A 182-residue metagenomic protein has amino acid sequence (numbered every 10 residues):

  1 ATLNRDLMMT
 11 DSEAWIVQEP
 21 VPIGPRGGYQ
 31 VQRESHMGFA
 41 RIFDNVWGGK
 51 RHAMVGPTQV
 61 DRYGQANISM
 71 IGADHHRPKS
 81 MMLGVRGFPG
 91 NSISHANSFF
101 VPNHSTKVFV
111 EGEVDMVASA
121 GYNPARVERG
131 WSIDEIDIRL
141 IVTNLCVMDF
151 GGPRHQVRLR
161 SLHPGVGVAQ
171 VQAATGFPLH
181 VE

Functional and structural regions predicted by a protein language model:
A1-Q32: N-terminal active-site beta-alpha-beta segment that forms phosphate/nucleotide-binding and substrate-recognition loops
P22-H180: Conserved phosphate- and dinucleotide-binding cores of soluble alpha/beta proteins, encompassing both enzyme active
